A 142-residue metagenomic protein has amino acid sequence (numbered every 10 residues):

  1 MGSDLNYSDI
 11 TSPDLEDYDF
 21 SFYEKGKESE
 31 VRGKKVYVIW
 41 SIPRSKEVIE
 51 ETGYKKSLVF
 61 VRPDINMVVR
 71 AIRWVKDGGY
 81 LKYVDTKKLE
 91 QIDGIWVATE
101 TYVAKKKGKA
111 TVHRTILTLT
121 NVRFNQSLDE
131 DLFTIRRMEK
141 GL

Functional and structural regions predicted by a protein language model:
G2-P13, R32-F133: Gly/Pro-enriched, hydrophobic low-complexity segments that function as extracytoplasmic propeptides/linkers
L15-D17: Short, well-ordered coil/turn elements that cap or connect secondary structure elements
D19-E30, K87-L89: Short amphipathic beta-strand and strand-loop transition segments with alternating hydrophobic
G141-L142: Short, solvent-exposed mixed-charge patches
